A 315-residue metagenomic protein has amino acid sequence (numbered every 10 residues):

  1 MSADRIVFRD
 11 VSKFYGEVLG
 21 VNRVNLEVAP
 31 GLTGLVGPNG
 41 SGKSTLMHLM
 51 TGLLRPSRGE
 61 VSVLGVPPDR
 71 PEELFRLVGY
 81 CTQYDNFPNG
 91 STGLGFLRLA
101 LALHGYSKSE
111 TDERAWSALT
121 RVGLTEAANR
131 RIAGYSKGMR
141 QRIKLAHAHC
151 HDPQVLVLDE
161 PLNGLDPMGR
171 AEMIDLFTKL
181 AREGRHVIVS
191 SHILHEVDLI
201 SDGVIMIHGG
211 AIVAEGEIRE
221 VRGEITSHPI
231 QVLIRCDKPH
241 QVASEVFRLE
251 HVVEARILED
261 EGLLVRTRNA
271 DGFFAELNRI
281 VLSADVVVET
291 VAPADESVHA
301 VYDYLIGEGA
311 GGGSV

Functional and structural regions predicted by a protein language model:
T51: Helix-to-loop junction immediately C-terminal to a conserved catalytic motif
G59-L74: Conserved ABC transporter NBD signature motif
R98, A102, S109-A127: Conserved ABC ATPase "signature" region
L156-E160: Catalytic Walker B motif of ABC-type/P-loop ATPase nucleotide-binding domains
I174-R268: ABC transporter nucleotide-binding domain
R268-V315: C-terminal coupling/interaction segments
